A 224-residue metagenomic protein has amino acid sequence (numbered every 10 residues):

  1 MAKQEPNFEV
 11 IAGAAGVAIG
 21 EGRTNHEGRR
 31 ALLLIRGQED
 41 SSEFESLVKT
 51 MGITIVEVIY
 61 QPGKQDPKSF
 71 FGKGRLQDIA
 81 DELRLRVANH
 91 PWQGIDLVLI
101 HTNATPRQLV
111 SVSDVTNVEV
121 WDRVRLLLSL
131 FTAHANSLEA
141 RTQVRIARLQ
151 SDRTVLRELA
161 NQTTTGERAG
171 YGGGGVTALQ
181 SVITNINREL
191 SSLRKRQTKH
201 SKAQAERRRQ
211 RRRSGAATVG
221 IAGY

Functional and structural regions predicted by a protein language model:
M1-S129: N-terminal accessory targeting/assembly segments
A2-F8, A12, E21-A31, L159 (+1 more regions): Conserved G1/Walker A P-loop phosphate-binding module
K68-F71, H134, R141, A178: Pocket-edge positions in alpha/beta enzyme catalytic cores
E82-L99, R145-T163: Extended, charge-rich low-complexity interaction segments
D122-R123, N136-S137, G173, T177: Secondary-structure junction/capping motif
L126-V144: Short alpha-helix plus adjacent loop in nuclease-associated cores
N136, Q143, A147-Q150, T154 (+1 more regions): Short amphipathic alpha-helical segments with heptad-repeat character
